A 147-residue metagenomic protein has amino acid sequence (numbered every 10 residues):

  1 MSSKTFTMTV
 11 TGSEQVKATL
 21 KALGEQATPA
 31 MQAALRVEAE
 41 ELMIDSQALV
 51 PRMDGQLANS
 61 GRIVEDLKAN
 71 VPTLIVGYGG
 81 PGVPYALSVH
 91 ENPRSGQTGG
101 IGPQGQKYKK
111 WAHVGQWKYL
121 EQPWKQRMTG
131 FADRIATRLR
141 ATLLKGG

Functional and structural regions predicted by a protein language model:
M1-P81, S95-G147: Short, Lys/Arg-rich flexible segments
Y85-H90, H113: Histidine-centered active-site/metal-ligand motif
